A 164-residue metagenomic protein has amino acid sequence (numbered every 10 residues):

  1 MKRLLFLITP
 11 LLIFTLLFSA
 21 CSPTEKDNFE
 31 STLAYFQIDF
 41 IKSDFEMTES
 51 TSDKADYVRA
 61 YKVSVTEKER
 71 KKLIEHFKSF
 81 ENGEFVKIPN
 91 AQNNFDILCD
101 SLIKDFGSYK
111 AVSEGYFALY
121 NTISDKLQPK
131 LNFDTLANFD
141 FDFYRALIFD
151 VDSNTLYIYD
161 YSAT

Functional and structural regions predicted by a protein language model:
M1-S19: Sec-dependent bacterial lipoprotein signal peptides
L4-L5, S64, L147: Small/flexible residues
L7, F36-Q37, I41, E46 (+6 more regions): Compositionally biased, intrinsically disordered low-complexity regions enriched in proline and serine
S19-V86: N-terminal export/targeting and maturation segments
Q92-T164: Extracytoplasmic electrostatic interaction patches
